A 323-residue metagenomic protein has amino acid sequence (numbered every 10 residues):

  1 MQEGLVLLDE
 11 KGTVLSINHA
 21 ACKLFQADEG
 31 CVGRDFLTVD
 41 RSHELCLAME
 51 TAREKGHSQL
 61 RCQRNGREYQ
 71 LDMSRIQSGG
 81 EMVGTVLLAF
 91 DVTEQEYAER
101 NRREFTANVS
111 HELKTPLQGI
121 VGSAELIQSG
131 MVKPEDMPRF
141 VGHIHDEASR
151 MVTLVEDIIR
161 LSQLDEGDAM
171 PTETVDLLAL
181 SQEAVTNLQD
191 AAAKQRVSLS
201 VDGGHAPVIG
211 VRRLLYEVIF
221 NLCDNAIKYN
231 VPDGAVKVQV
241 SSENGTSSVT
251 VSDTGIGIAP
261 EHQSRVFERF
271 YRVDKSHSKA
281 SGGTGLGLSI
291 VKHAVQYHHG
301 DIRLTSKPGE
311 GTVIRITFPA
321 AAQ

Functional and structural regions predicted by a protein language model:
V32-E94: PAS-family sensory/regulatory modules and their coupling/dimerization elements
Q128-E135: Short acidic helix/loop segment immediately C-terminal to the autophosphorylated histidine in two-component histidine
D146-M151: Short alpha-helical segment of the dimerization/phosphotransfer core of two-component systems
E166-P171, G203, P207-R213: Conserved micro-motifs of the catalytic ATP-binding
A191-V201: Short conserved segments within the C-terminal catalytic ATPase subdomain
I258-R272, K292: Short conserved segment of the HATPase_c
H299-G300: Conserved glycine-rich
